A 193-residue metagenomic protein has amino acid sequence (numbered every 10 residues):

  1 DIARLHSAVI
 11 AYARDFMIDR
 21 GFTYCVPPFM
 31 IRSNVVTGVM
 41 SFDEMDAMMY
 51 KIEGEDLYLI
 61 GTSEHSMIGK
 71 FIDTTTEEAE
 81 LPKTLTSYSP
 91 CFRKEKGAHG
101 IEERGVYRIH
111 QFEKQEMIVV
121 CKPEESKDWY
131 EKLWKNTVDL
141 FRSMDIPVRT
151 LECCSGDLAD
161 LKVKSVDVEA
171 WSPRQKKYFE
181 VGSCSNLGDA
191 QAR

Functional and structural regions predicted by a protein language model:
D1-R193: TRNA-recognition modules of translation machinery and tRNA-sensing kinases, especially anticodon-binding
